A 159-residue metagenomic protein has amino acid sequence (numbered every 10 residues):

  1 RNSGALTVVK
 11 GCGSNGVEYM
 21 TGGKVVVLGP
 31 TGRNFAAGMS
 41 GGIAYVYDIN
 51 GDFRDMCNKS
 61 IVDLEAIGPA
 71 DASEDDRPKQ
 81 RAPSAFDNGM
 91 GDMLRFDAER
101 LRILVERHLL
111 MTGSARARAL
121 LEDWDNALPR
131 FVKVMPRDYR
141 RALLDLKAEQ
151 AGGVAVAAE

Functional and structural regions predicted by a protein language model:
R1-E159: Long, distal/terminal scaffolding or interaction modules with repetitive or compositionally biased sequence
